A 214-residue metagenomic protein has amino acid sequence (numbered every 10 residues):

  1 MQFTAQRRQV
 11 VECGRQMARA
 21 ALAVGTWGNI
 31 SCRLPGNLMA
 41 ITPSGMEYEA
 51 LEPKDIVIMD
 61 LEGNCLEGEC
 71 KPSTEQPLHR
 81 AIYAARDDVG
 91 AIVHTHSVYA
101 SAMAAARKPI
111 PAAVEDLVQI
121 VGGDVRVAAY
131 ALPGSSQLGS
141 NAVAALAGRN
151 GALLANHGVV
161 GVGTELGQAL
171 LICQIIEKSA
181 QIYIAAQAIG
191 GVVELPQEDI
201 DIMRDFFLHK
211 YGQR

Functional and structural regions predicted by a protein language model:
M1-R214: Glycine-rich flexible loops
